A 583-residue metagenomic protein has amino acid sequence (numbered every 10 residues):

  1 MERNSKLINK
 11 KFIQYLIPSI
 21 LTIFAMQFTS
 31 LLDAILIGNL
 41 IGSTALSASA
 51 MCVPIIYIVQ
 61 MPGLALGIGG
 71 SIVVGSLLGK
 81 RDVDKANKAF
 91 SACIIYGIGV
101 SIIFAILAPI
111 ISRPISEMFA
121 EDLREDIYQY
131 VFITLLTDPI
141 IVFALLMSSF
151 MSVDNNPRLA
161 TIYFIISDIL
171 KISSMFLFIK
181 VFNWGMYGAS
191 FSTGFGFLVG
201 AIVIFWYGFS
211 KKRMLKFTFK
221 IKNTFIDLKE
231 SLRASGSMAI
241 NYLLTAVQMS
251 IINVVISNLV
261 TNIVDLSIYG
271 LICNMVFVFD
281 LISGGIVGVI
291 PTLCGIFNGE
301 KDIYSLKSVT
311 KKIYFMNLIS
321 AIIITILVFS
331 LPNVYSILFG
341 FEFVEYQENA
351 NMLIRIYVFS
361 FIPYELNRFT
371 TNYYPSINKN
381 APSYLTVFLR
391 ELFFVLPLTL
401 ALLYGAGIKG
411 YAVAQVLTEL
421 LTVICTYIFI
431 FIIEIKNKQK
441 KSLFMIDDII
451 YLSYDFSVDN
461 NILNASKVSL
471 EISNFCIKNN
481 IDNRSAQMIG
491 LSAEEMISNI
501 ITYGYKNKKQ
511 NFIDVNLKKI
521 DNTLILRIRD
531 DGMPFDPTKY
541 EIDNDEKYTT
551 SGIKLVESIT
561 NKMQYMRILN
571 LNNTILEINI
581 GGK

Functional and structural regions predicted by a protein language model:
M1-L16, V74-T137, V181-S235, C294-F359 (+1 more regions): Short alpha-helical transmembrane segments in multi-pass integral membrane proteins
Q14-D33, I133, S167, G196-G200 (+2 more regions): Transmembrane helical elements of multi-pass membrane transporters/channels
F28-S47, S116-E121, L177-W184, L243-N274 (+3 more regions): Helix-terminus/linker motif at the lipid-water interface of multi-pass membrane proteins
L46-F104, A144-L159, I268-L327, L366-S383: Small-residue-rich hydrophobic transmembrane alpha-helices
G67, S71, I133-V153, A160-D168 (+5 more regions): Short runs within selected transmembrane alpha-helices of multi-pass transporters and secretion channels
K441-F456, S558-K583: Flexible, glycine-/charge-rich segments associated with ATP-binding catalytic modules
S473-E494: Conserved short strand/loop->alpha-helix "switch" segment adjacent to the catalytic nucleotide/phosphoryl-transfer site
L526-T550: Glycine-rich/acidic phosphate-handling loop/turn and adjacent ATP-lid/helix of nucleotide-binding kinase/ATPase domains
